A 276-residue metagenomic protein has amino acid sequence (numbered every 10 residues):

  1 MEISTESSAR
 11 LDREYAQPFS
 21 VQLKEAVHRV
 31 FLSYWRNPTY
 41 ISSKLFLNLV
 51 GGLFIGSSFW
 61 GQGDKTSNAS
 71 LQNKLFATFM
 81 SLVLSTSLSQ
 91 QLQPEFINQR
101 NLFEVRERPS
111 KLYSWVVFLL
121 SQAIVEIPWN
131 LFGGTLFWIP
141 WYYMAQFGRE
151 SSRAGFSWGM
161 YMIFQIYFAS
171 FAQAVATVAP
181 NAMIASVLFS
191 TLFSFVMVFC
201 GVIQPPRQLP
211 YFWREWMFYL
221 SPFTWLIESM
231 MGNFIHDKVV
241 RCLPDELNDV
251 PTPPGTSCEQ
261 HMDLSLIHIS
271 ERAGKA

Functional and structural regions predicted by a protein language model:
T5-E25, E215-P222: Short, membrane-interfacial amphipathic segments enriched in basic
W35-L266, S270-R272: Membrane-spanning alpha-helical segments of multipass transporters and channels
